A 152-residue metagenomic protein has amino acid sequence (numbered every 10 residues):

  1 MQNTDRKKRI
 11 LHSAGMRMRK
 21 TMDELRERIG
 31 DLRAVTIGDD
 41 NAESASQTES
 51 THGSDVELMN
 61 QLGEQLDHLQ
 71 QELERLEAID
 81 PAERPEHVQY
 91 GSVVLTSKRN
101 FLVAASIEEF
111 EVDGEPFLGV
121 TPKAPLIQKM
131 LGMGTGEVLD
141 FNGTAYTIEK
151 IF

Functional and structural regions predicted by a protein language model:
M1-I79: N-terminal intrinsically disordered, low-complexity, charge/repeat-rich segments that act as generic
D80-N142, Y146: Non-DNA-binding regulatory cores of transcription-related proteins, predominantly C-terminal effector-binding
